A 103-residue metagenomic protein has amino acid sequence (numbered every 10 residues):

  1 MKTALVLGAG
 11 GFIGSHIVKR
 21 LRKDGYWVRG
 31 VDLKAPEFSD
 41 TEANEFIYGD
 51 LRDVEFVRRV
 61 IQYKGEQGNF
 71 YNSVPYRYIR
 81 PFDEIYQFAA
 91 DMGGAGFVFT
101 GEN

Functional and structural regions predicted by a protein language model:
M1-N103: N-terminal Rossmann-like NAD(P)+-binding domain of SDR-like oxidoreductases, especially those catalyzing
